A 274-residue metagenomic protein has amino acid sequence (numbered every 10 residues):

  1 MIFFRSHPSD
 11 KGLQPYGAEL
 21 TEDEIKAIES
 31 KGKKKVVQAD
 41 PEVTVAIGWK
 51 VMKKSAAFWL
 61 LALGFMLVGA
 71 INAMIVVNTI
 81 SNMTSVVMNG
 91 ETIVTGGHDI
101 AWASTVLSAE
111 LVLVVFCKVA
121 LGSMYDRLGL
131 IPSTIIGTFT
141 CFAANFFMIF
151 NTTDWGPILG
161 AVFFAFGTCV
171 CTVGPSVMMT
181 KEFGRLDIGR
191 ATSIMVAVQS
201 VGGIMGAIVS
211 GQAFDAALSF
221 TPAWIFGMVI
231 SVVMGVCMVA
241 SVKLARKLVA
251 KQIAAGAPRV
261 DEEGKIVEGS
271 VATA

Functional and structural regions predicted by a protein language model:
M1-K35, C237-V242: C-terminal membrane-cytosol helix-exit motif in multi-pass small-molecule transporters
M1-R5, M228-R259, G264, A272-A274: Multi-pass alpha-helical transporter architecture, strongest for 12-TM Major Facilitator/SLC carriers used
K50-S123, G206: Extracytoplasmic gate region of multi-pass secondary transporters
M83-T84, M124-Y125, V209-L218: Interfacial helix-cap and linker-helix signal at transmembrane-aqueous boundaries of multi-pass secondary transporters
I100-A101, R185-M195: Loop-to-transmembrane helix entry/capping segments in MFS-fold secondary transporters and related SLC/MFSD carriers
W102-M178: C-terminal transmembrane helical hairpin of 12-TM major facilitator-type secondary transporters
M179-G189, L218: Paired intracellular helix-loop junctions of major facilitator superfamily
Q212-I230: A membrane-interface helix-boundary motif in multi-pass transporters
